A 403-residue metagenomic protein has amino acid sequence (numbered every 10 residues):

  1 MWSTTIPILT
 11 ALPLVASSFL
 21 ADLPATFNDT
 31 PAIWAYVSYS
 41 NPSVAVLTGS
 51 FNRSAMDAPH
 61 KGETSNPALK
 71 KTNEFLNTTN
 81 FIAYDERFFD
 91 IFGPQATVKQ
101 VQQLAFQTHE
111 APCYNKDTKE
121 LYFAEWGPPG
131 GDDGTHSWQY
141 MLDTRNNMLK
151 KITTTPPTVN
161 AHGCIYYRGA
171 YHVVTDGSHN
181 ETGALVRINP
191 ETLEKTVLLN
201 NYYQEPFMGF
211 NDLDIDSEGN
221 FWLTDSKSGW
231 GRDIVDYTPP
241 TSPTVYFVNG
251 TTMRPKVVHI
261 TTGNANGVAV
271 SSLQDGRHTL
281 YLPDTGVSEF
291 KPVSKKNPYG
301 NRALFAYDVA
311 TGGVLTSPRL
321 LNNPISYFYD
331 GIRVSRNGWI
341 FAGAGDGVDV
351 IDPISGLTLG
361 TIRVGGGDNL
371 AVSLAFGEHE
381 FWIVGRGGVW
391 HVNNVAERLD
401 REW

Functional and structural regions predicted by a protein language model:
M1-S18: Fungal secretory targeting signals
N28-S137: Beta-strand-rich domains and repeat architectures in extracellular enzymes and scaffolds, especially beta-propellers
A96-Q103, N147-T155, E194-Y203, M253-H259 (+2 more regions): A short beta-strand motif characteristic of beta-propeller blades
L104-T118, P156-G177, Y202-F221, S228-G229 (+6 more regions): Beta-rich, blade/repeat-based domains predominating in secreted/periplasmic proteins but also intracellular
G127-P128, D133-A184, L198-Y202: Blade-loop segments of beta-propeller domains
P128-D133, T175-S178, D233-T238, P292-P298: Short consensus segments that form the blades of beta-propeller domains, in both extracellular/periplasmic
H136-Y140, A184-V186, P243-Y246, A303-F305 (+2 more regions): A short loop-to-beta-strand structural motif that recurs across blades of beta-propeller domains
L142-N147, I188-E194, N249-M253, D308-G313 (+2 more regions): Short loop/turn segments that connect beta-strands within beta-propeller blades
